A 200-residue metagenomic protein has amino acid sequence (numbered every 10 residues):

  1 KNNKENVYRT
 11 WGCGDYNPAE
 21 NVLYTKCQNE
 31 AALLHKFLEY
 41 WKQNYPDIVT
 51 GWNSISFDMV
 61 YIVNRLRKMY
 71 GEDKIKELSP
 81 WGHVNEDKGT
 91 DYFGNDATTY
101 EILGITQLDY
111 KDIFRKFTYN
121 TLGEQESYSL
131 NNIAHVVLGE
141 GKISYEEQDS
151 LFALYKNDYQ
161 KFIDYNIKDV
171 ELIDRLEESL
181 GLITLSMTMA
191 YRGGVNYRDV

Functional and structural regions predicted by a protein language model:
K1-G14: Gly/Thr-rich phosphate-binding beta-strand-loop-beta motif of the actin/hexokinase/Hsp70
K1-K4, H35, V200: Proteins with a high burden of low-complexity, intrinsically disordered sequence enriched in S/T/G/P/A and R, requiring
C13-Y16, E146-E147: Flexible hinge/switch segments at interdomain interfaces of large molecular machines
Y16-Q125, N132: Conserved DEDDh/DEDDy metal-dependent 3′-5′ exonuclease domain
S79, H83-V200: Conserved "right-hand" nucleotidyltransferase catalytic core of DNA-directed polymerases
